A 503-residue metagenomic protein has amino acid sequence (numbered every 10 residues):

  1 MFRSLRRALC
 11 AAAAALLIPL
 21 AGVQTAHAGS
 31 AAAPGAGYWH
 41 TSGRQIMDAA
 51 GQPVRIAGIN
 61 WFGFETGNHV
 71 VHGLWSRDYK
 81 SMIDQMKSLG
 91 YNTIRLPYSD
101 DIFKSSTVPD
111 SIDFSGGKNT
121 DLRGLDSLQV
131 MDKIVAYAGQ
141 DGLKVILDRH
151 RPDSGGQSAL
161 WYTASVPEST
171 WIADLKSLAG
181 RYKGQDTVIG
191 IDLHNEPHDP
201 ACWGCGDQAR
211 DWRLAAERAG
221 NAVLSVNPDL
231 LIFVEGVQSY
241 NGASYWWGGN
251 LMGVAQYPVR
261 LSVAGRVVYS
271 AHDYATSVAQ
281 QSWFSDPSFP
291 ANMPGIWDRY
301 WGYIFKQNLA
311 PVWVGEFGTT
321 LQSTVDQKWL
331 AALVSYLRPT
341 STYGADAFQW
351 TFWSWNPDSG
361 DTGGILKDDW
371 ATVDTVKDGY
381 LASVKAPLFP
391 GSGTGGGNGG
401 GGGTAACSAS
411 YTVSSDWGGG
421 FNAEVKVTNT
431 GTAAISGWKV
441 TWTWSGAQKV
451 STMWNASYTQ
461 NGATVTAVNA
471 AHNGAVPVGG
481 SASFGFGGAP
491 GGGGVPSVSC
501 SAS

Functional and structural regions predicted by a protein language model:
M1-A28: Secretory targeting and sorting signals
V23-R95, D110-F114: N-terminal carbohydrate-binding accessory modules
W39, G73-I94, Y98, I102-L193 (+1 more regions): An active-site-proximal structural segment forming one wall of the substrate-binding cleft that immediately precedes
W75, Y162-A164, S169-G190, H194-D346: Extracellular glycoside hydrolase catalytic/binding regions
T324-G403: Aromatic-rich peripheral "rim/lid" segments of glycoside hydrolase catalytic domains that contact and position glycan
A406-S408, V478, S483-S503: Terminal connector regions
W417-E424, S436-G437, A482: Short, solvent-exposed loop/turn segments enriched in Ser/Thr/Gly
V427-G431: Asparagine-centered strand-capping/turn motif at beta-strand->loop junctions
